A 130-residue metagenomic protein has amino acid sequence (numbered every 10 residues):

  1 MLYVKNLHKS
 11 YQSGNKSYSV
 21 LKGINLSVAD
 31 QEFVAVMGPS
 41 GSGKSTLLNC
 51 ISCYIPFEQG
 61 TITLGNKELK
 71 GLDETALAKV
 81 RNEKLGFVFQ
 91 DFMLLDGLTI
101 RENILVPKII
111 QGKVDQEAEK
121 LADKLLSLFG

Functional and structural regions predicted by a protein language model:
M1, S10-G23, D73: A short, flexible loop at the N-terminus of ABC-type nucleotide-binding domains that lies
V4-L7, S19-A29, G60: Conserved beta-strand
M37-P39: The feature captures the beta-strand-to-loop junction immediately N-terminal to the Walker
S52: Helix-to-loop junction immediately C-terminal to a conserved catalytic motif
G60-G71: Conserved ABC transporter NBD signature motif
K67-E68, L105, Q116-G130: Conserved ABC ATPase "signature" region
L69-G86: ABC ATPase NBD coupling module
G97-P107: Short coil-to-helix segment of the ABC ATPase nucleotide-binding domain corresponding to the Q-loop/switch region
